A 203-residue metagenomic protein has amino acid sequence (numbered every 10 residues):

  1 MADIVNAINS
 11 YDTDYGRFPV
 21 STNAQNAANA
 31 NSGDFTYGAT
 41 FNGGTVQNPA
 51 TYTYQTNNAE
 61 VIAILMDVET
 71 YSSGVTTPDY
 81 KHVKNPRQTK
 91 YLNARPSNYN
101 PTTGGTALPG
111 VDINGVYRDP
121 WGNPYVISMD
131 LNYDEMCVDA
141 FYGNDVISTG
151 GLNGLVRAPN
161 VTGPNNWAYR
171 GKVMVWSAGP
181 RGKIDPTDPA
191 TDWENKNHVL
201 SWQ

Functional and structural regions predicted by a protein language model:
M1-Q203: N-terminal pilin/flagellin-like segments and related low-complexity appendage regions
